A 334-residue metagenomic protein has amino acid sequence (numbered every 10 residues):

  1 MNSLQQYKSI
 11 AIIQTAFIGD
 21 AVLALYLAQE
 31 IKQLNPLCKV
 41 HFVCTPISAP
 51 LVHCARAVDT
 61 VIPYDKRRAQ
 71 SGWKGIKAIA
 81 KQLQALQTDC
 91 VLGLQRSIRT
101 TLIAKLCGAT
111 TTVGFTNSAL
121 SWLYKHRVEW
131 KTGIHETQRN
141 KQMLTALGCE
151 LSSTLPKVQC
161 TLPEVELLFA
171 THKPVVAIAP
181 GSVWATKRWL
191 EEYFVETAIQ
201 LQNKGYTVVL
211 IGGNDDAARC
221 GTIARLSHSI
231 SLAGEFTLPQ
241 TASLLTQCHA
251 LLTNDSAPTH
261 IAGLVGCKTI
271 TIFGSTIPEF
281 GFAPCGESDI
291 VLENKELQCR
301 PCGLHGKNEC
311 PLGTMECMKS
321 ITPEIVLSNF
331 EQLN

Functional and structural regions predicted by a protein language model:
M1-N334: Catalytic machinery of carbohydrate-active enzymes, primarily nucleotide-sugar-dependent glycosyltransferases
